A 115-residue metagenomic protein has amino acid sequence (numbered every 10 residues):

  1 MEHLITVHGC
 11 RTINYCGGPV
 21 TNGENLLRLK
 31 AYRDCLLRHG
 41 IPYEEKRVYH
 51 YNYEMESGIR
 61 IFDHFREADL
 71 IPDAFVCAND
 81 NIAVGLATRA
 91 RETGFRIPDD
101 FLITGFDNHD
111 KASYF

Functional and structural regions predicted by a protein language model:
M1-F115: Bacterial carbohydrate/catabolite-sensing allosteric modules
